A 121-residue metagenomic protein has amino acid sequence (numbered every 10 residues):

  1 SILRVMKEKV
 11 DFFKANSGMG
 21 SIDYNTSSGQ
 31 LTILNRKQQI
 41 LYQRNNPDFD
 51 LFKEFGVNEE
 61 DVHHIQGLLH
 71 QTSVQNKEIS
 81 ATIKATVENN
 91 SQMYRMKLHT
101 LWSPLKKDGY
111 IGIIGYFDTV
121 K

Functional and structural regions predicted by a protein language model:
I2-F13, V120-K121: Short, charged amphipathic alpha-helical "coupling" segments at sensory-output junctions in signaling proteins
K9-E54: PAS-family sensory domain signal
S21-D23, K77-V87, M96-K97: PAS and PAS-like sensory modules
G29, N89-S91, L105-G109: Glycine-biased flexible loop/turn sites that connect beta-strands or occur in inter-domain linkers
V57: Solvent-exposed interhelical
E60-K84: Terminal output helix/cap of sensory domains in signal transduction proteins
M96-V120: Short loop/turn elements at sensory-signaling interfaces that couple input to output
